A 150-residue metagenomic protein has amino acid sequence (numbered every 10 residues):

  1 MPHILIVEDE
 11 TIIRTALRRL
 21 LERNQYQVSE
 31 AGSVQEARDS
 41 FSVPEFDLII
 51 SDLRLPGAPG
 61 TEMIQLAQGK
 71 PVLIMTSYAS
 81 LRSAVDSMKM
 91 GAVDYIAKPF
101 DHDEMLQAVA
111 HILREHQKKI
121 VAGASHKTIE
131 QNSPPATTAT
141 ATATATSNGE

Functional and structural regions predicted by a protein language model:
L5, R23, E30-L48: Acidic, metal-coordinating helix/loop segments flanking the phosphotransfer/catalytic sites of two-component signaling
E8: Conserved acidic carboxylate
T11-S29: Two-component/phosphorelay signaling modules centered on CheY-like receiver
S33, P59-E62: Acidic catalytic/metal-coordinating carboxylates
D52: Active-site residues of response regulator receiver
R82, I96, F100-A110: C-terminal output helix
